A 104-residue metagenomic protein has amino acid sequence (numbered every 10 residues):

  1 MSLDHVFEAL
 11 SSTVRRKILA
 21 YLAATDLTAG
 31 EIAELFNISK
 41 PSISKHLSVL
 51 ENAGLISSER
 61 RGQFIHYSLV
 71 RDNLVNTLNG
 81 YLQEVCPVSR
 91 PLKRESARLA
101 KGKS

Functional and structural regions predicted by a protein language model:
M1-S2, V70-S104: Amphipathic alpha-helical dimerization/coiled-coil segments that flank or bridge DNA-binding/regulatory modules
S2-S39, F64-L74: N-terminal helix-turn-helix DNA-binding core of bacterial DNA-binding proteins
K17, L47-S48: Active-site phosphate/pyrophosphate-handling residues
G30, S58, S89: A short, flexible helix-to-loop-to-beta junction within the catalytic ATP-binding CA
E34, K45, E51-N52: Alpha-helical residues within the helix-turn-helix
S42: Residues in the helix-turn-helix
E51-R61, S68: Beta-hairpin "wing" of winged helix-turn-helix
